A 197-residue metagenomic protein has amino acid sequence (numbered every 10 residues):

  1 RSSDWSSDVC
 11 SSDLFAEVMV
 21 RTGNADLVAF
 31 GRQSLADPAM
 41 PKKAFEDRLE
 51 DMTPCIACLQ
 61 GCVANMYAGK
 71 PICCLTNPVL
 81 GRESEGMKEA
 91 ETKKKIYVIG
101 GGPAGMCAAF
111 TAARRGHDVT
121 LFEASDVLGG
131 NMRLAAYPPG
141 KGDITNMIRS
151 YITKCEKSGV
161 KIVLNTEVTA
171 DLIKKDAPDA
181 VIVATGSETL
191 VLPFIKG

Functional and structural regions predicted by a protein language model:
S2-S11: Short, small-residue-biased leader/transition segments that mark boundaries at the very start of proteins
S3, V98-K161, N165, L190-F194: Beta1-alpha1 glycine-rich phosphate/pyrophosphate-binding loop at the start of Rossmann-like nucleotide-binding domains
C10-A25: Catalytic cores of alpha/beta
N24-K43: Glycine-rich phosphate-binding active-site loops on the catalytic face of alpha/beta enzymes
D37, K70, R82-E83, T189-V191: Short glycine-rich, flexible loops that bind phosphorylated cofactors or substrates
A44-K93: Cysteine-cluster motifs in flexible loop/terminal segments that predominantly coordinate metals
C58-C62, M66, E89, S158-G197: FAD-binding core/adjacent interface of flavoenzyme oxidoreductases
